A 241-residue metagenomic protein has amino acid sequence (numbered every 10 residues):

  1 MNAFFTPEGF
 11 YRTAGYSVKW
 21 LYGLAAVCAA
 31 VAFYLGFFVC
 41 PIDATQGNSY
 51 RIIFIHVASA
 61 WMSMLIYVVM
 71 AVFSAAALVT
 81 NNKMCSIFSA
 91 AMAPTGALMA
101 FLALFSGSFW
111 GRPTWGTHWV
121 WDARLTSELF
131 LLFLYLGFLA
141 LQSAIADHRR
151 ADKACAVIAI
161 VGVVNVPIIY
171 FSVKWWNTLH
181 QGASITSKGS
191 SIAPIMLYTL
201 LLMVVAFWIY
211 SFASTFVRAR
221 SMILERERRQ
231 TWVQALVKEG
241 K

Functional and structural regions predicted by a protein language model:
M1-K241: Polytopic transmembrane helical bundles with strong interfacial aromatic enrichment
